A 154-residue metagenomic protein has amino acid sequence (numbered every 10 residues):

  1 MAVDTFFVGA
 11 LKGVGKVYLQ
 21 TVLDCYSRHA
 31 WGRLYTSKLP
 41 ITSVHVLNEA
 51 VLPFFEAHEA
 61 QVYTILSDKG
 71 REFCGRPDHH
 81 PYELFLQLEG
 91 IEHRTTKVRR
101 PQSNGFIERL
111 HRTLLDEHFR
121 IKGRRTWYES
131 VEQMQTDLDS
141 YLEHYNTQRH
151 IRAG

Functional and structural regions predicted by a protein language model:
M1-G154: Charged DNA-binding/catalytic regions of mobile-element recombinases
